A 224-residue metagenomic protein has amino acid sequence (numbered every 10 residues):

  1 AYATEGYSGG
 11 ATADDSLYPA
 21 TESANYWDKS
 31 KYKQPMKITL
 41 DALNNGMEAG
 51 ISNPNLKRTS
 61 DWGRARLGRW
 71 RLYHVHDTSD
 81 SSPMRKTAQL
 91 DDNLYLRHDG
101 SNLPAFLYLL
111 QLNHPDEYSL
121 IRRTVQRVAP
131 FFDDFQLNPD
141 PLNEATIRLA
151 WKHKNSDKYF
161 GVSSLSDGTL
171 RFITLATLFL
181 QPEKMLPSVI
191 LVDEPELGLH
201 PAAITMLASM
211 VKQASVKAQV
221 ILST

Functional and structural regions predicted by a protein language model:
A1-V128, Q136: Electropositive, glycine-dotted interaction segments that contact anionic polymers or phosphate-rich ligands
F131: Oxyanion-binding "anion nests"
P139, N143-T224: Switch/communication elements of ASCE P-loop NTPase nucleotide-binding domains
